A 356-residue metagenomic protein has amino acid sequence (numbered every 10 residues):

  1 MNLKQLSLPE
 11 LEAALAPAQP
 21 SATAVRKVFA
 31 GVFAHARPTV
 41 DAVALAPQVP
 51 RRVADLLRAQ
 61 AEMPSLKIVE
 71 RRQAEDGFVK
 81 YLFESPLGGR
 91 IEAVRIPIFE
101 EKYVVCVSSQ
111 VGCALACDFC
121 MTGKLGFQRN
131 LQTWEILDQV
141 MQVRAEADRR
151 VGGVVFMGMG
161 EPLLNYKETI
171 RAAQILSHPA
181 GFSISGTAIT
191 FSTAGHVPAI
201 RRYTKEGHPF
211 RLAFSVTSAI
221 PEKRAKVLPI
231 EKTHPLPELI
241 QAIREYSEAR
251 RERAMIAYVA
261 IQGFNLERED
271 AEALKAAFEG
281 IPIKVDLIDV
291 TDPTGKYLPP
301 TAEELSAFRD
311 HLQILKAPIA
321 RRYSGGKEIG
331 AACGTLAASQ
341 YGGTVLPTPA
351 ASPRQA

Functional and structural regions predicted by a protein language model:
M1-I91, R244-R253, V259-A356: Auxiliary Fe-S-binding modules of radical SAM enzymes
A74, S108-S109, S192, S215: Short linear Ser/Thr-Pro motifs
V79, I91, Y103-V107, L115 (+1 more regions): Generic beta-strand structural signal
L87-P97, E101: P-loop NTP-binding catalytic core
P97-E135: Canonical Radical SAM [4Fe-4S] cluster-binding loop centered on the CxxxCxxC motif and its immediate flanking residues
G123-G153: Conserved alpha-helical substructure of the radical SAM core
L131, G195, S324-E328: Short beta->alpha linker loops
R144-G153, G158-R322: Conserved AdoMet/S-adenosylmethionine-binding subsite of the radical SAM
